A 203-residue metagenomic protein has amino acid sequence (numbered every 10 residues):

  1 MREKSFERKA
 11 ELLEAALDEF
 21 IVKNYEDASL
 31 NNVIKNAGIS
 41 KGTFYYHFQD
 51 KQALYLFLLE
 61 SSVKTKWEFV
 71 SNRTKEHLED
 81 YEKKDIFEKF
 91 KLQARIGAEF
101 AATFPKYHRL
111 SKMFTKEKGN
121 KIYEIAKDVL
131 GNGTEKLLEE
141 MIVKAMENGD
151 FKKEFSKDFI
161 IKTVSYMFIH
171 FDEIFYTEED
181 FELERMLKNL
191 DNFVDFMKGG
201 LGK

Functional and structural regions predicted by a protein language model:
M1-E7: N-terminal intrinsically disordered/low-complexity leader segments
R8-A16, V33, L58-S62, K66-V70 (+1 more regions): Generic hydrophobic, amphipathic alpha-helix propensity
E11, V22-A53, F57-L58: Helix-turn-helix
V22-E26, F104, N148: Short coil/turn segments at alpha/beta junctions that flank glycine-rich nucleotide-binding fingerprints
F57, N72-T103, K157, I161-V164 (+1 more regions): Hydrophobic alpha-helical connector segments
K64-N72, N120-N148, D158-K162, K188: Amphipathic alpha-helical packing segments from all-alpha helical-bundle domains
L92, I96-K121, E173-T177: Amphipathic alpha-helical segments used for helix-helix packing
L92-E99, K136, E140-N148, S165-Y166 (+2 more regions): C-terminal peripheral helix-coil segments that are non-catalytic and often amphipathic
